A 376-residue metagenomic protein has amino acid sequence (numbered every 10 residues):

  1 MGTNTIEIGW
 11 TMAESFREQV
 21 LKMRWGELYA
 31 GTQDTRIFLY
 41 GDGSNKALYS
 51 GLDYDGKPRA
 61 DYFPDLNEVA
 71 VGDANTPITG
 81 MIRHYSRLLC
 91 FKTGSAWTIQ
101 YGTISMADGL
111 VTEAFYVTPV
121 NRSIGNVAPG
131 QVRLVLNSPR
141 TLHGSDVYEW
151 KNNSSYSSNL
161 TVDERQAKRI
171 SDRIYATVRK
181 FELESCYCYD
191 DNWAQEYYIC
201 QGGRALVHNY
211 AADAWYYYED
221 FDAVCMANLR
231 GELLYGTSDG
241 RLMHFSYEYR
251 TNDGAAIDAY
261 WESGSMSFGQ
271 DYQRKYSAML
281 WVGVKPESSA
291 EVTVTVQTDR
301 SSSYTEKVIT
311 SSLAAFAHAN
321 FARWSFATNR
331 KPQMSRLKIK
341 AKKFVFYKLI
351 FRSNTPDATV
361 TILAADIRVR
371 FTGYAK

Functional and structural regions predicted by a protein language model:
M1-L21: Surface-exposed interaction regions enriched in Ser/Thr/Asp/Glu that occur as long low-complexity tracts or repetitive
E7-G9, G26-L28, Y40, K46 (+3 more regions): Generic signature of intrinsically disordered, low-complexity, basic-rich segments and short cationic peptides
F16-Y187, D213-D220: Beta-propeller and closely related beta-pinwheel folds
T76, S123-K376: Beta-sheet repeat architectures centered on beta-propellers
